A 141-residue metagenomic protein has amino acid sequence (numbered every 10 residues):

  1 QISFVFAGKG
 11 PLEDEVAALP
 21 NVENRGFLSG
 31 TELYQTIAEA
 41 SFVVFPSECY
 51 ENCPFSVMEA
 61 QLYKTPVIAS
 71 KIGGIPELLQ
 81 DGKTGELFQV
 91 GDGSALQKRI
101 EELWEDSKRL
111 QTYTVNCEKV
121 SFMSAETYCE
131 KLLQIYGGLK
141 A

Functional and structural regions predicted by a protein language model:
Q1-G8, L12-A18: Conserved catalytic-core segment of nucleotide-activated headgroup transferases in glycan assembly
K9, E48, T65, A69-P76 (+1 more regions): Short glycine-rich donor-binding/catalytic loop of glycosyltransferases that coordinates the nucleotide-sugar
D14-T31: Nucleotide-activated donor-binding/catalytic signature segment of Leloir-type glycosyltransferases, i.e., the conserved
F27-L28, Q35-A40: Short alpha-helical donor nucleotide-sugar binding micro-motif in glycosyltransferases
Y34, N52, V57-L62, P76-E77 (+1 more regions): Short alpha-helical segment that forms part of, or immediately flanks, the ligand-binding pocket in carbohydrate-active
A38-N52, T65: Acidic donor-binding loop of glycosyltransferase active sites
D81-G82, E86-G93, E102-S107: Conserved acidic donor-binding segment of nucleotide-sugar-dependent glycosyltransferases
K108-G137: A charged, aromatic-enriched C-terminal amphipathic alpha-helix characteristic of glycosyltransferases across folds
